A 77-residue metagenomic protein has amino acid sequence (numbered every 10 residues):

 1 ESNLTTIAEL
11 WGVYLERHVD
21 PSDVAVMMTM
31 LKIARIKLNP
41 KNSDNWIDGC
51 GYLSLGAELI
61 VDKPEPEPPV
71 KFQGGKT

Functional and structural regions predicted by a protein language model:
E1-T77: Intrinsically disordered, low-complexity regulatory regions that flank transcription factor DNA-binding cores
